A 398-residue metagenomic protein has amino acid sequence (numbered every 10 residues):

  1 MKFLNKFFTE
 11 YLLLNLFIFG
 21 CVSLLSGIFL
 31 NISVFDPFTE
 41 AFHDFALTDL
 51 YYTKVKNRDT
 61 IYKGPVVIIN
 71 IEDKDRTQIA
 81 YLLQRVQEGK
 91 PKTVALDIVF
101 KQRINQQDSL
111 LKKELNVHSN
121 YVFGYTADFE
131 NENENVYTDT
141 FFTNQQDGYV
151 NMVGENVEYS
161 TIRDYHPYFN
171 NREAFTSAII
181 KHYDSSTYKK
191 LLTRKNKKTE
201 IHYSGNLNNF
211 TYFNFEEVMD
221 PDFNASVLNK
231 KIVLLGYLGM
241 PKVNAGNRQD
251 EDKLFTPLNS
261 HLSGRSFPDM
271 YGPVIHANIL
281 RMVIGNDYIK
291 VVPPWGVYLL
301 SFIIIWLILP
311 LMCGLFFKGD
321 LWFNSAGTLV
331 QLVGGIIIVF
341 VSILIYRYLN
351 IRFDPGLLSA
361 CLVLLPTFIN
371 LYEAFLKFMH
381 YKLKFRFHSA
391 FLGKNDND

Functional and structural regions predicted by a protein language model:
K2-R194, L228-W322, G334, L364-F368: Non-transmembrane functional regions of envelope-associated proteins
A46, F213-M219, D354-P355, F387: Short, solvent-exposed coil/turn linker segments
F169-E173, L207-F213, S301-I305, I343-G356: Short, exposed beta-strand "edge-strand" segments with a Pro/Gly-rich flavor and a Y/T-containing core
K189-A225: Functional beta-strand-loop-alpha-helix junction segments that form "active/interaction loops" within catalytic
K318-D398: Alpha-helical transmembrane segments forming the membrane-embedded cores of inner-membrane proteins across
